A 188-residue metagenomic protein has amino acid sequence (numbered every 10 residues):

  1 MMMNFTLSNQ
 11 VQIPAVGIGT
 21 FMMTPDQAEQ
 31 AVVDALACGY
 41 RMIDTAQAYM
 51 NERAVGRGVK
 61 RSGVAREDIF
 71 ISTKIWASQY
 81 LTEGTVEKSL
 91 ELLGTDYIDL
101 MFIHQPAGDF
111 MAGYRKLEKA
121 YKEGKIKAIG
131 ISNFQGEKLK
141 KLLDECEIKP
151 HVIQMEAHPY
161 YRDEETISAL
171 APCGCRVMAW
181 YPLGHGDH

Functional and structural regions predicted by a protein language model:
M1-I69, E83, L183-G186: N-terminal binding-site loop/beta-alpha segment at the start of enzyme catalytic domains that lines or forms
M2-F5, R53, V59, T85-S89 (+3 more regions): Alpha-helical scaffolding within the catalytic cores of extracellular/periplasmic polymer-degrading hydrolases
I18, A35, I43, V55 (+8 more regions): Conserved, mostly hydrophobic/aromatic
M23-L36, Q79-G94, F110-A112, E137-K141 (+1 more regions): Short, acidic/polar
Y40, T95-I98, I126, P150: A structural motif
R66-Q79, D99-P106, N133: A short, structured active-site edge motif that brings together acidic residues
T82-I103, K119-E123: CE4/NodB-like, metal-dependent polysaccharide N-deacetylase domain that modifies extracellular/periplasmic N-acetylated
Q105-H188: Beta/alpha (TIM)-barrel catalytic core signal, keyed to glycine-rich beta->alpha loops juxtaposed to Asp/Glu that bind
